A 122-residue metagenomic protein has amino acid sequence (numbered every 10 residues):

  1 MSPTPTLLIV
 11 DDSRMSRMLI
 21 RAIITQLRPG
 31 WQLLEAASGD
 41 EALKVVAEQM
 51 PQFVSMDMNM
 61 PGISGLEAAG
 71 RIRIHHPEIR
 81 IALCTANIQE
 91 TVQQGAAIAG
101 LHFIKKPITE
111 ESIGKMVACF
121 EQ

Functional and structural regions predicted by a protein language model:
I9-D11, A36, V54: Conserved sequence signature across two-component system core domains
R14-L34: Two-component/phosphorelay signaling modules centered on CheY-like receiver
R28, A47-Q49, R71-I79, A99: Conserved phosphotransfer cores of two-component systems
S38-E41, S64-E67: Acidic catalytic/metal-coordinating carboxylates
Q49-S55: Active-site beta3 strand of CheY-like receiver
M60: Receiver (REC) domain active-site loop signature in two-component systems and cognate sites in sensor histidine kinases
E67, I88-K105, E111, K115: Alpha4 helix (beta4-alpha4-beta5 surface) of REC/receiver domains from two-component response regulators
